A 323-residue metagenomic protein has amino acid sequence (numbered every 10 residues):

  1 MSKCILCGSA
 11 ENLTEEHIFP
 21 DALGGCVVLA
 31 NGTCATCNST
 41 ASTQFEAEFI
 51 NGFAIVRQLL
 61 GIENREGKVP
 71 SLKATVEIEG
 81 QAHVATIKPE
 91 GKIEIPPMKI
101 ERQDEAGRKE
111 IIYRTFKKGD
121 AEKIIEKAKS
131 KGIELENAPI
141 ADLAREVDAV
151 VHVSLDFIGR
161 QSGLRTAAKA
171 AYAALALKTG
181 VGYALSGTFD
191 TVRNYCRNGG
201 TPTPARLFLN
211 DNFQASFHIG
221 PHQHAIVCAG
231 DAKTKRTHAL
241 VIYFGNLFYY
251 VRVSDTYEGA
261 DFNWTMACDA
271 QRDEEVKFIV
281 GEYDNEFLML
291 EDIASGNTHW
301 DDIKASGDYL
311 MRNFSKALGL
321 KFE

Functional and structural regions predicted by a protein language model:
M1-S9: N- or domain-start disorder-to-order transition segments that initiate the globular core
S2, G24-E323: Alpha-helical structural context detector biased toward long hydrophobic helices
S9-V28: Histidine-centered nuclease catalytic patch
